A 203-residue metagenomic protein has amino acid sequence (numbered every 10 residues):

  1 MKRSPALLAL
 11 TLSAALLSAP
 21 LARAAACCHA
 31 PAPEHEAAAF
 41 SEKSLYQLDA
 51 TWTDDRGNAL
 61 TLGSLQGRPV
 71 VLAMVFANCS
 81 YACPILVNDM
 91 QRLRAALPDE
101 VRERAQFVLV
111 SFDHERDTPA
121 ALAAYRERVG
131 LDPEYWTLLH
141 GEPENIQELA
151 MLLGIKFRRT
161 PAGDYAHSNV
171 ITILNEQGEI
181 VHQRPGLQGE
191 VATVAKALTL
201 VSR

Functional and structural regions predicted by a protein language model:
M1-T53, R203: N-terminal targeting signals for export/organelle localization
Q47-L48, V70, S168-V170: Short loop/turn microsegments at loop-to-beta-strand junctions
A50-V70: A short beta-strand-turn-helix
G63-M90: Short active-site neighborhood of thiol/selenol oxidoreductases, capturing the structured segment around
P69, V75, R94-V101, V129 (+4 more regions): Sec/Tat-exported extracytoplasmic proteins
V87-L149: Structural microenvironment flanking redox-active thiols in thiol-disulfide oxidoreductases
P143-G163: Thioredoxin-like thiol-disulfide oxidoreductase module
T160-R203: Thiol-/selenol-based redox modules, centered on thioredoxin-like and closely related oxidoreductase domains
